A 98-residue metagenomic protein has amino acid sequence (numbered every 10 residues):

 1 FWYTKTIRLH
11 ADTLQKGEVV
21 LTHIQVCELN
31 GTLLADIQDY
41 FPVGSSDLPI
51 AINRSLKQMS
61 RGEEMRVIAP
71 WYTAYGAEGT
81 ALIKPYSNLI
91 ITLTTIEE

Functional and structural regions predicted by a protein language model:
F1-E98: Cross-family detector of peptidyl-prolyl cis-trans isomerase
